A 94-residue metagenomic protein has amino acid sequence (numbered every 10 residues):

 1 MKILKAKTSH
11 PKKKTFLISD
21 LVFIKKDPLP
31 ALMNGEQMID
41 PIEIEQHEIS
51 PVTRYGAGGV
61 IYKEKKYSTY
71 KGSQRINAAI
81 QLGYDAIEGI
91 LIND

Functional and structural regions predicted by a protein language model:
M1-I92: Short, charged/polar connector segments at secondary-structure boundaries
